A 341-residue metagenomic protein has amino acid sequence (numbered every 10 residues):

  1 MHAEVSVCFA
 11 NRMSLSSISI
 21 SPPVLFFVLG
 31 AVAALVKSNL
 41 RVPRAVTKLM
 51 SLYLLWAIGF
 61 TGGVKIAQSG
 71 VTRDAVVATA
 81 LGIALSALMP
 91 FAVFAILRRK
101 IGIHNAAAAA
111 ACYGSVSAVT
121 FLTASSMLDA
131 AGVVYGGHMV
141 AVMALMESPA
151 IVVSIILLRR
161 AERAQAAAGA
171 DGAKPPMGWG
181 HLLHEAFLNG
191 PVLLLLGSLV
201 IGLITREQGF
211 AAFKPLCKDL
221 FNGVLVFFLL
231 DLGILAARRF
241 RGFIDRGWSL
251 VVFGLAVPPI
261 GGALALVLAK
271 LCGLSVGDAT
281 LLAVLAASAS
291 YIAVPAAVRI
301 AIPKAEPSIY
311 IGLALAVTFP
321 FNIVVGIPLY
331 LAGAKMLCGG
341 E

Functional and structural regions predicted by a protein language model:
H2-V32, R44, V71-L232, R246-G247 (+1 more regions): Alpha-helical transmembrane segments of multi-pass small-molecule/ion transporters
L35-L52, A67-Q68: Membrane-interface helix-loop junction between the first two transmembrane segments
S38, L55, G62-Q68, T72 (+1 more regions): Short helix-loop boundary/capping segments at the starts of domains
K48-S51, A57, I83: Metallocofactor- and cofactor-centric catalytic cores in central/energy metabolism, strongly enriched
L54, I58-G62, F228, L232-L235: Helical transmembrane-bundle signal
F243-V252: Membrane-helix boundary/juxtamembrane motif in polytopic membrane proteins
